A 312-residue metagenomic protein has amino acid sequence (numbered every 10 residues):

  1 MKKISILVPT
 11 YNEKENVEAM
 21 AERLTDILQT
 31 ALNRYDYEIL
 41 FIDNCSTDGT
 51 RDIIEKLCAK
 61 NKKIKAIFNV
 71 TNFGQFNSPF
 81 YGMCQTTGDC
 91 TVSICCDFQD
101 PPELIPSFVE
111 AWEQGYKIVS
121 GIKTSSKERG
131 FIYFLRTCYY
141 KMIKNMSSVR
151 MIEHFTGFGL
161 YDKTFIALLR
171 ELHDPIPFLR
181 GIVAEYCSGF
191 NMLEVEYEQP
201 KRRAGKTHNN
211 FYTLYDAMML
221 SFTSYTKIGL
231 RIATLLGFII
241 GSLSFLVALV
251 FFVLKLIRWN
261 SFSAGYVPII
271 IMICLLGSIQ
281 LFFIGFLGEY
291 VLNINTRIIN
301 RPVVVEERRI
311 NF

Functional and structural regions predicted by a protein language model:
M1-R129: Structured catalytic core of nucleotide-sugar glycosyltransferases
L24, G82, D97, V119 (+5 more regions): Residue-level signature of catalytic and energy-coupling elements of molecular machines, predominantly ATP/GTP-dependent
D26, T30, K56, K60 (+6 more regions): Conserved amphipathic alpha-helical interaction elements at protein-protein interfaces in regulatory, energy-coupling
I27-E38, E171-P175, L179-P200: Short, charged helix-to-loop "capping" segments that act as catalytic/coupling loops
K56, I94, N145, L168 (+3 more regions): Transmembrane helix-loop junction
A59, C84, E110, Q114 (+5 more regions): Solvent-exposed polar/charged
N69-T71, Q75-Q85, C90, P102-P177 (+1 more regions): Acceptor/aglycone-binding surface of glycosyltransferases and processive sugar-polymer synthases
G181, E185-F312: Hydrophobic helical membrane-anchoring modules
